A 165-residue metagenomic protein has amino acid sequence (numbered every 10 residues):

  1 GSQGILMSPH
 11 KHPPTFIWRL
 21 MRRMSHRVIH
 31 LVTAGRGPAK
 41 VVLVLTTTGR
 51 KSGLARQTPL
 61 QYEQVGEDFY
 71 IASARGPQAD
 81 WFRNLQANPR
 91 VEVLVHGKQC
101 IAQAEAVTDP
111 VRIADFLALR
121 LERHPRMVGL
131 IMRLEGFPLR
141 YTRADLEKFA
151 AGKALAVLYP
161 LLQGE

Functional and structural regions predicted by a protein language model:
G4-R22, V44-G49, I101-D115: N-terminal short leaders/motifs
G4-V41, E122-A150: Alpha-helical membrane-targeting segments
T15-R19, S52-A55, N88-P89: Short hydrophobic/aromatic-rich motifs at helix boundaries and adjacent loops
L20-T33, A55-G66, P160: Charged, low-complexity, helix/coiled-coil-prone segments
K40-R75: Short beta-strand segments
G76-L158, G164: Short, structured beta-strand-loop surface elements
